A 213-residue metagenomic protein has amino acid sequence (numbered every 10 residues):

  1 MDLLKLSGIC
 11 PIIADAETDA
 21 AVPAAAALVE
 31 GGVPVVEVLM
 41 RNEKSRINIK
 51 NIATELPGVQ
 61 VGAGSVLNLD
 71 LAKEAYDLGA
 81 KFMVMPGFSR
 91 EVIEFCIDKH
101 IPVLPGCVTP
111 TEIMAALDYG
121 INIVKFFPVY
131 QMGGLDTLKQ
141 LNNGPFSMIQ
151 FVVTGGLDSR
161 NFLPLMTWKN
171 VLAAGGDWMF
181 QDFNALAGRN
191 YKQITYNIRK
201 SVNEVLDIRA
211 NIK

Functional and structural regions predicted by a protein language model:
M1-K81, D98, T167, A187-N211: Conserved N-terminal beta1-alpha1 strand-loop-helix module at the mouth
I12-A14, P34-N42, V59-L67, A80-F88 (+4 more regions): Catalytic beta/alpha-barrel core
A24, V92, C96, E112: Aromatic/hydrophobic pocket-lining residues that form π-stacking "cages" and hydrophobic walls in ligand
G58, H100, M148-Q150, N170-V171: A generic structural signal for alpha->beta connector loops
A63-G64, V153-L157, A174-D177: Glycine-rich beta-strand-to-loop/alpha-helix junction loops that act as flexible
N68-L78, T111-Y119, D136, N142-N143 (+1 more regions): Catalytic cores of alpha/beta
F82, P86-V92, K125-G134, N170-K192: Glycine-rich phosphate-binding active-site loops on the catalytic face of alpha/beta enzymes
C96, V103, L135-P145, F151: CoA-thioester-processing core
